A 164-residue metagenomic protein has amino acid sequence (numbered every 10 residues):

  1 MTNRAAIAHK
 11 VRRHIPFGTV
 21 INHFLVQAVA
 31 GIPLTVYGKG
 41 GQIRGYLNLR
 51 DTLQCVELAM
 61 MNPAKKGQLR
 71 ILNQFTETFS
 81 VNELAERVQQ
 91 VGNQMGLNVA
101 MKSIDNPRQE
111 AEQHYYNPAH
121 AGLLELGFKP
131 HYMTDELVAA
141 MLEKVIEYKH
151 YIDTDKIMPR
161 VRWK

Functional and structural regions predicted by a protein language model:
M1-T19: Flexible, glycine-rich beta-alpha linker
N3, V26-K164: C-terminal substrate-binding subdomain of Rossmann-fold SDR/epimerase-dehydratase oxidoreductases
